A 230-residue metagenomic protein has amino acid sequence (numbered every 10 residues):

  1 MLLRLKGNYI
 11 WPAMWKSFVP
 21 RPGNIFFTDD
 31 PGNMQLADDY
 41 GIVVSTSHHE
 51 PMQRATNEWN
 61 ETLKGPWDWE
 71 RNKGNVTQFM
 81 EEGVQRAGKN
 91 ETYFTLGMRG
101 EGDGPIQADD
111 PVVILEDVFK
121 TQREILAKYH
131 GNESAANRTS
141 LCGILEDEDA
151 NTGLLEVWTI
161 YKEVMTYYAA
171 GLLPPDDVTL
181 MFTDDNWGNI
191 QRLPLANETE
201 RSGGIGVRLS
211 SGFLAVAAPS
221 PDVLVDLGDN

Functional and structural regions predicted by a protein language model:
M1-P66, G88, V157-Y161, L172-G188 (+1 more regions): Feature activates predominantly on carbohydrate-active enzymes
G23, P31, D39, T62-S202: Gly/Pro-rich turn-and-neighbor structural signature
